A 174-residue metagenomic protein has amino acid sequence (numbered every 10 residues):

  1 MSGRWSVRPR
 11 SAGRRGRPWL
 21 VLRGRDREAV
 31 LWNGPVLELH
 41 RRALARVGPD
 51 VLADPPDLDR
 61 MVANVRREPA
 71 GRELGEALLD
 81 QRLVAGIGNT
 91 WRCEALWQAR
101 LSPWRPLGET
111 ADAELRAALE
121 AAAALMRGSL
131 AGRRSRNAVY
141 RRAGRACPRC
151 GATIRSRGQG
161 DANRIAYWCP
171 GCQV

Functional and structural regions predicted by a protein language model:
M1-V174: Structured catalytic/nucleic-acid-binding cores of DNA maintenance enzymes
